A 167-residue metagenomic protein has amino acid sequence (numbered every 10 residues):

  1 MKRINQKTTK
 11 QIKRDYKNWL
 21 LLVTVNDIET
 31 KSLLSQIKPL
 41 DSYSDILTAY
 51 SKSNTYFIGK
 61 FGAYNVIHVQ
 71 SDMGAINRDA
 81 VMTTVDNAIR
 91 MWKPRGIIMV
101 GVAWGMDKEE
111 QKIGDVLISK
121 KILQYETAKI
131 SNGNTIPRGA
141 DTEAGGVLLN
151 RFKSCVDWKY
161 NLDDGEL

Functional and structural regions predicted by a protein language model:
M1-L167: Intrinsic-disorder/coil detector with helix-boundary
